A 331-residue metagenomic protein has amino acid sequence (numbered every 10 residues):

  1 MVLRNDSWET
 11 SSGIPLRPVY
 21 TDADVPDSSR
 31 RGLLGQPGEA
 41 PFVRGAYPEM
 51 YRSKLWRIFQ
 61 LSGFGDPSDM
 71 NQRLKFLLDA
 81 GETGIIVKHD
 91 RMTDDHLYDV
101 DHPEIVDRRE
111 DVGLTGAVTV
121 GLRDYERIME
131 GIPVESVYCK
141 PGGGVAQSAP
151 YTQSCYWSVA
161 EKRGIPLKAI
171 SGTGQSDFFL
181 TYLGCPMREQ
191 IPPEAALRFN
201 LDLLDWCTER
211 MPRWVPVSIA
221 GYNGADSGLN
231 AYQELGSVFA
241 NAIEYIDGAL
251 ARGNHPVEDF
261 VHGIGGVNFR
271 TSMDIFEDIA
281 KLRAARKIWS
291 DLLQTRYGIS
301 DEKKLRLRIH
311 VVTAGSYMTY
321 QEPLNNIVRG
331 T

Functional and structural regions predicted by a protein language model:
M1-D278, R296, K303-H310: Catalytic alpha/beta active-site cores
F76-L77, V328-T331: Small-aliphatic-rich amphipathic alpha-helix that forms the alpha element of a beta-alpha
D278-R286: Extended amphipathic alpha-helical segments enriched in small hydrophobics
A284, S290-G298, R329: Hydrophobic alpha-helix feature that most strongly marks membrane-spanning transmembrane helices and their immediate
S290, A314-N326: Flexible, glycine/threonine-enriched loop-and-boundary segments that flank and lead into catalytic domains of large
